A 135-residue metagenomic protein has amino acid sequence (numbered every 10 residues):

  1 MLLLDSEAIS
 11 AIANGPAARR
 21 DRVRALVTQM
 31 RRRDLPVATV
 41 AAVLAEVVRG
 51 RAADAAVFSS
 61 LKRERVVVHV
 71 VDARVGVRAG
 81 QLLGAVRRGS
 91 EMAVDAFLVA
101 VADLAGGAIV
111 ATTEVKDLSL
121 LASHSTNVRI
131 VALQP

Functional and structural regions predicted by a protein language model:
M1-A38, V48-E64, S125, Q134-P135: Short, well-structured N-terminal submotif of metal-dependent ribonuclease cores
D5-S6, V47, A79, E114: Generic structural signal for small/hydrophobic residues in well-ordered secondary structure, especially within
I9-S10, L44, G76, L118: A generic structural signal for short hydrophobic patches within well-formed alpha-helices
N14-P16, E46, V86-S90: Short, flexible loop segments at the rims of nucleotide/cofactor-binding pockets, characterized by
V23, L44, D54-A55, G76 (+2 more regions): A general structural signal for well-ordered alpha-helical segments in protein cores
L26, A105-P135: Acidic, PIN/NYN-like endoribonuclease modules and their adjacent C-terminal/linker elements
A41, V70-D72, A132-P135: Residues at the C-termini of beta-strands that transition into short coil/loop
V67-V115: Active-site neighborhoods of divalent-metal-dependent phosphate/nucleic-acid chemistry enzymes
